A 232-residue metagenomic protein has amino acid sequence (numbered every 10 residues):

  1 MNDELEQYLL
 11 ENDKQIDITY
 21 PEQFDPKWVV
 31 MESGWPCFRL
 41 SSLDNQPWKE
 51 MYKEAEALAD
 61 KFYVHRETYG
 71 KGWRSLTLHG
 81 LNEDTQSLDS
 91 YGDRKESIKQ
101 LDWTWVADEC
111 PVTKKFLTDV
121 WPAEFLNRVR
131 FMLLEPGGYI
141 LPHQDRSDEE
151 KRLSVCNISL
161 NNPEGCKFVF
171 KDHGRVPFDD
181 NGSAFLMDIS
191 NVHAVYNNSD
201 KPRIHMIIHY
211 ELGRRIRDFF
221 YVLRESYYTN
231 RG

Functional and structural regions predicted by a protein language model:
M1-V120: Non-heme Fe(II)/2-oxoglutarate
Q15, Q23, G80, L141-H143 (+3 more regions): Intrinsically disordered, low-complexity peptide-like regions
W35, L153-V155, H205: Intrinsic-disorder/low-complexity, polar/charged segments enriched in Ser/Thr/Lys/Arg/Asp/Glu/Gln
C37, R128, R203: A residue-level signal for beta-strand positions that form part of recognition/binding surfaces within mature
L43, T68, L78-L81, L134 (+3 more regions): Structured loops at beta-to-helix junctions and adjacent beta-edge loops in soluble globular domains
G70, F125, R152, D200-P202: A short, structural micro-pattern
K114-F185: Catalytic core of non-heme Fe(II) oxygenases with the double-stranded beta-helix
N162-G232: Catalytic core of Fe(II)/2-oxoglutarate
